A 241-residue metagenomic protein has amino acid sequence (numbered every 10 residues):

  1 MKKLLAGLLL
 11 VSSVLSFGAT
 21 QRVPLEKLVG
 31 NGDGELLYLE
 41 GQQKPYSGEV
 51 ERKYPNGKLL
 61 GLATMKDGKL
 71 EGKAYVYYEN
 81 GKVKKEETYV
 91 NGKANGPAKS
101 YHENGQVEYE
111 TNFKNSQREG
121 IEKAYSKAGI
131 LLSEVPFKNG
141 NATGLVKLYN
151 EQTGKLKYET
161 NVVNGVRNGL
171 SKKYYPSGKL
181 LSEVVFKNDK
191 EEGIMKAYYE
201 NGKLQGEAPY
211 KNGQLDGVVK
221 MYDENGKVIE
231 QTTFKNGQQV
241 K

Functional and structural regions predicted by a protein language model:
L4-S13: Sec-dependent N-terminal signal peptides
S16-K241: Glycine/tyrosine- and acidic-biased, solvent-exposed loop/turn segments at the edges of beta-strands
